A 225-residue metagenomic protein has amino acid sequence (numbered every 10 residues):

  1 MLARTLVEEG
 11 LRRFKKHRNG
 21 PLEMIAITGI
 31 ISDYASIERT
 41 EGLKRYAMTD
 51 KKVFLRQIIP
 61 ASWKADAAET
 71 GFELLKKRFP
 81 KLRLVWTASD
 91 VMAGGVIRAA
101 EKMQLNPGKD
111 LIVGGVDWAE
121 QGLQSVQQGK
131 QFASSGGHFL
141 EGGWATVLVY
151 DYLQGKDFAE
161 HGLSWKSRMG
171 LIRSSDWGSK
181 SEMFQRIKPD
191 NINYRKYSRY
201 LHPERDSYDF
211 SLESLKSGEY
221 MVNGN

Functional and structural regions predicted by a protein language model:
M1-E9, A26-T28, I58, Q128-F139: Short beta-strand elements at the ligand-binding edges of bilobed clamshell
M1-L22, A67-A68, D117-G122, H138-Q154: Hydrophobic alpha-helical segments within soluble ligand-binding/sensing domains
L2-L6, Y34-V53, G95-A99: Short, solvent-exposed amphipathic alpha-helices that sit in or adjacent to ligand/effector-binding or catalytic
E23-A26, K44-A65, G108: Short beta-strand elements in bilobed, periplasmic/extracellular small-molecule ligand-binding domains
E23-I27, R56-Q57, R83-T87, I112-V116 (+1 more regions): Structural recognition of the beta-strand scaffold that forms the well-ordered cores of secreted hydrolase catalytic
I27-I31, W144-N225: Hinge/cleft segment of the Venus flytrap/periplasmic-binding protein
T28-E38, D90: Extracytoplasmic "Venus flytrap"
L43, P60-Q124, T146: Hydrophobic alpha-helical
